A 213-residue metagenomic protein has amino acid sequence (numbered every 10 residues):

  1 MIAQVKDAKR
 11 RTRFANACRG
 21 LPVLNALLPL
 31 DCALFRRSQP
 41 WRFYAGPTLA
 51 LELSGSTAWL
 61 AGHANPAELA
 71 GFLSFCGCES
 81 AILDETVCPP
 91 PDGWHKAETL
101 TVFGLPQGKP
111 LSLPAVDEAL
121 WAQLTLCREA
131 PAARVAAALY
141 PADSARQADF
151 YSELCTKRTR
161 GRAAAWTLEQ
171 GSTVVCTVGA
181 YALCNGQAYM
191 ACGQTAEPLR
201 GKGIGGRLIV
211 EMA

Functional and structural regions predicted by a protein language model:
M1-A26, K109-D149: Short amphipathic alpha-helix that is part of the acyltransferase structural core
T12, N16, G71, G171-T173 (+1 more regions): Replace "anionic and nucleotidyl ligands
N16-C76, C176-A191: Conserved donor-binding loop and adjoining core beta-sheet/short helix segment in diverse acyl/aminoacyl transferases
P22-P40, D143-A165, E169: Active-site rim helix/loop that mediates acceptor-substrate recognition in acyltransferases
A50-A122: Acyl-donor-binding surface of acyltransferase catalytic domains
N65-F72, T195, G201-A213: Conserved acetyl-CoA-binding loop-helix of GNAT-fold acetyltransferases
Y151-G171, V175-Q194: A conserved beta-strand-loop-helix scaffold within acyl/acetyltransferase catalytic domains
